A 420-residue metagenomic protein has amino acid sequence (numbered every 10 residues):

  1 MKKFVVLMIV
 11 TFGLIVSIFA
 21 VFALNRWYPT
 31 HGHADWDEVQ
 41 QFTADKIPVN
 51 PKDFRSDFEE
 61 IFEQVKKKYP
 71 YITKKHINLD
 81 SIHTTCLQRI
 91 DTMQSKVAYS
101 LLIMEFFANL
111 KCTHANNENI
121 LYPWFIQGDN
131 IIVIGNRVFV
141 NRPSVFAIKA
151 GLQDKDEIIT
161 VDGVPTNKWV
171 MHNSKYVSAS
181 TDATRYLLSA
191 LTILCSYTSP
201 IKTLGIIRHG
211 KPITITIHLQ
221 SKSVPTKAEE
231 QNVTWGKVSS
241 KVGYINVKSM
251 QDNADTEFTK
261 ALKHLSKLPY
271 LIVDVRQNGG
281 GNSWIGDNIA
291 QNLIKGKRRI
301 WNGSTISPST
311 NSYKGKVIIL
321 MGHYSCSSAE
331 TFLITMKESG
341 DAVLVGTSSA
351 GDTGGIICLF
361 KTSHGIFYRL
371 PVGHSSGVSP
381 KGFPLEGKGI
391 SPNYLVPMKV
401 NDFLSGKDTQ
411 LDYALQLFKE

Functional and structural regions predicted by a protein language model:
K2-Y270, Q277-G279, R299, L359 (+1 more regions): Flexible, low-complexity junctional segments that flank or bridge functional domains
P143, V161, N246-M250, D274-N278 (+3 more regions): Active-site-proximal beta-strand/loop segments in catalytic clefts of secreted hydrolases
S221-V233, S379-K381, V396-S405: Short, surface-exposed linear segments at secondary-structure transitions and domain or protein termini
V242-G243, L268-I272, S312-I318, G340-D341: Short, surface-exposed connector motifs at secondary-structure boundaries
K260-K263, N288-A290, L333-S339, F360-K361: Short, solvent-exposed amphipathic alpha-helical segments in soluble enzyme and RNA/protein-processing domains
G279-S327, G354-G365, G373-H374, V378-P380 (+1 more regions): Gly/Ser/Thr-rich loop/hinge elements
K316-E338, A342-G351: Extended C-terminal subregions enriched in glycine
S391-E420: Low-complexity, Gly/Ser/Thr/Pro-rich intrinsically disordered linker/tail segments
